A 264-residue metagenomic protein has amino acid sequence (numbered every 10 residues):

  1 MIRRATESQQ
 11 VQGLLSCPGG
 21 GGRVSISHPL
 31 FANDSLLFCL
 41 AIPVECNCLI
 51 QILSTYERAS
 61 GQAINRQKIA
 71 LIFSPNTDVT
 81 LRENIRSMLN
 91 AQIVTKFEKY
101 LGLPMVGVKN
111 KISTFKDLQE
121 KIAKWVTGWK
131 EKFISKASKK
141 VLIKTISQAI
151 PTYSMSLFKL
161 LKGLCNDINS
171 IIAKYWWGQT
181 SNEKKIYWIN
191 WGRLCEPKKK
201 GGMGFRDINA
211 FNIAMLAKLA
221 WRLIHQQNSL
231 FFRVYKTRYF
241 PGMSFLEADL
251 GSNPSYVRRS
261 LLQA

Functional and structural regions predicted by a protein language model:
M1-E247: Nucleotidyl polymerases of mobile genetic elements and RNA viruses
K184, L250-Y256: Active-site-adjacent elements of ketosynthase-type condensing enzymes
A220, P254-A264: A glycine-rich beta-turn/hairpin centered on an aromatic-Pro dipeptide
